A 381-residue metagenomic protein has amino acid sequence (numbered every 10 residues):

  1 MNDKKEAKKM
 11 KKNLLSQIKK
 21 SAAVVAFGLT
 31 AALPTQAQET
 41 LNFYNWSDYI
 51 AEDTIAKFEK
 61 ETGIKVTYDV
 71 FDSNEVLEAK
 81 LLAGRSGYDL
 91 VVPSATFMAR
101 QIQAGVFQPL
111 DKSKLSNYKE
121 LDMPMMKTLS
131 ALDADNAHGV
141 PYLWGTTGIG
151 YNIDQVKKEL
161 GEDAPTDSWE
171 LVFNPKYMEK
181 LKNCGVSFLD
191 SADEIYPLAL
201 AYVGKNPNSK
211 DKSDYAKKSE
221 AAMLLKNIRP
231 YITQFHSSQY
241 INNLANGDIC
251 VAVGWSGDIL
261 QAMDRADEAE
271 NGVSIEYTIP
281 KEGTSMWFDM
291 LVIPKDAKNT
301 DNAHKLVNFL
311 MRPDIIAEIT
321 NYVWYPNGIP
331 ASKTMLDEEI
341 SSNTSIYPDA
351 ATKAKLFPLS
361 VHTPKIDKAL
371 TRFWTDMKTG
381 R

Functional and structural regions predicted by a protein language model:
S21-A32: Bacterial N-terminal signal peptides
L33-A37: Sec/Tat signal peptide C-region and signal peptidase I cleavage site
Q38-Q101: Early extracytoplasmic/lumenal segment of secretory-pathway proteins
A99-T146, P165-F173: Hinge/lid segment of periplasmic solute-binding proteins
Q108-K119, A269-S285, P294-D296: Short beta-strand->loop
C184-E276: Ligand-binding pocket segment of bilobal, Venus flytrap-like solute-binding proteins
N242, A350-R381: Conserved C-terminal helix/tail region of periplasmic/extracytoplasmic solute-binding proteins
D289, P294-K355: Mature extracytoplasmic/periplasmic domains
